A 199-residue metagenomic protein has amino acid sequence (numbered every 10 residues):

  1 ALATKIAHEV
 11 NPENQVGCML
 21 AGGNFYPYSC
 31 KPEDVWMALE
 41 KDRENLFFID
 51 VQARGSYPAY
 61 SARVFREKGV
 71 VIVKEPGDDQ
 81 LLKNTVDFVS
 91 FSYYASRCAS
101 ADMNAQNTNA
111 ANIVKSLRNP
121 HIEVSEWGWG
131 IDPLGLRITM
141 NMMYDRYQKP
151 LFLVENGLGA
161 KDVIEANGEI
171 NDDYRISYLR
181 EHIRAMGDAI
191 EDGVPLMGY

Functional and structural regions predicted by a protein language model:
A1-G198: Active-site region of glycoside hydrolase catalytic domains
